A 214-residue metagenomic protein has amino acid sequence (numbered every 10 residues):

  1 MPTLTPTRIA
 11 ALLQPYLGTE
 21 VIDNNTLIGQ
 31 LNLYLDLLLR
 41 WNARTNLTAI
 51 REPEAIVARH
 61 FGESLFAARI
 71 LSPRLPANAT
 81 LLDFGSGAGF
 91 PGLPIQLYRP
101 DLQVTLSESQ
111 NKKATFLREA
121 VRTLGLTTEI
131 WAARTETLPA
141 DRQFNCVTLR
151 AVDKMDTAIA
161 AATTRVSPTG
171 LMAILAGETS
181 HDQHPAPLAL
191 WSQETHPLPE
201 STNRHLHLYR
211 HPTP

Functional and structural regions predicted by a protein language model:
M1-L47: N-terminal auxiliary segments of SAM/dcSAM-dependent transferases
R40, A58-A77: Conserved alpha-helix/loop element of class I SAM-dependent methyltransferases that forms part of the SAM/SAH-binding
T45-R59: Class I SAM-dependent methyltransferase Rossmann-like catalytic core, especially the SAM/SAH-binding loop
L71, Q96-R99, V121: Active-site catalytic pocket residues across diverse enzymes, especially alpha/beta-hydrolases
P76-G87: Conserved class I S-adenosyl-L-methionine
A88-D101: Conserved SAM-binding loop of SAM-dependent methyltransferases across substrates and taxa, primarily the Class I
D101-P214: S-adenosylmethionine
